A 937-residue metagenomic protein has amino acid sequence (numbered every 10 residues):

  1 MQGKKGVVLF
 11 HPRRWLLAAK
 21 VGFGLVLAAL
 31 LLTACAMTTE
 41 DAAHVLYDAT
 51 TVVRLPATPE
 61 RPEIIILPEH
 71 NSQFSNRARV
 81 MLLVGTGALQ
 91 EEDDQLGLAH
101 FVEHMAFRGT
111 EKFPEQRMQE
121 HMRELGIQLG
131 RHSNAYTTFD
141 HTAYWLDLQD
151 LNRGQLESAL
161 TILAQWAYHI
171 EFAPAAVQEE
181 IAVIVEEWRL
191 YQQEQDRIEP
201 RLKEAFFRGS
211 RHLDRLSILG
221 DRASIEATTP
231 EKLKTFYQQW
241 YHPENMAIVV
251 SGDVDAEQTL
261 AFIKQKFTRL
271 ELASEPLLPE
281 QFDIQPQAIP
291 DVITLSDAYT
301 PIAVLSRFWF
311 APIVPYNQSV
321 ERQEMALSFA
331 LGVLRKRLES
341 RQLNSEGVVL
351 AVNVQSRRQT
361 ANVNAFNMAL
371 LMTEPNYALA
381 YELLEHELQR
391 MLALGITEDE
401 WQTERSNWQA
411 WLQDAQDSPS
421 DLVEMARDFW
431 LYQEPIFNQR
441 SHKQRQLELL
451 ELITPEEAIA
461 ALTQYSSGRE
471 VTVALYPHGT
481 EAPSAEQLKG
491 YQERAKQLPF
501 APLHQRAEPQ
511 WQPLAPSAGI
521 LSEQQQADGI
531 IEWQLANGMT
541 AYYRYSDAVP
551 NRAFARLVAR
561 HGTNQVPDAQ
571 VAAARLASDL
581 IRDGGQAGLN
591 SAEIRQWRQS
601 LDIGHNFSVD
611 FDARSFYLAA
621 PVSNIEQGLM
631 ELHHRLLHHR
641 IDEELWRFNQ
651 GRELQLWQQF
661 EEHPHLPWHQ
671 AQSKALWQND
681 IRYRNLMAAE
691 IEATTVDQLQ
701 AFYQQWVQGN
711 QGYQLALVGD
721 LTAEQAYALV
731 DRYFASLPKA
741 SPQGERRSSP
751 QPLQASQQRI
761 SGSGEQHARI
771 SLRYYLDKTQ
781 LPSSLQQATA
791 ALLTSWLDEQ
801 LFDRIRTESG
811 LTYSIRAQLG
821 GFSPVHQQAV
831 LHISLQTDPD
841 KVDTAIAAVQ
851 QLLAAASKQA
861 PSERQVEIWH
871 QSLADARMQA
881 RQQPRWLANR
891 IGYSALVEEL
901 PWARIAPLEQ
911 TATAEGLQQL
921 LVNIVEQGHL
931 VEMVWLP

Functional and structural regions predicted by a protein language model:
M1-L17: N-terminal secretory signal peptides that target proteins for export/translocation
K20-T33: Bacterial N-terminal signal peptides
A36-T39, P56, H121-L277, S345-P513 (+2 more regions): Charge-rich, well-structured scaffold segments of protease-associated domains
V45-S75, E523-P550: N- or domain-start disorder-to-order transition segments that initiate the globular core
T58-R61, E69-S72, L83-G87, T110-E111 (+19 more regions): Solvent-exposed coil/turn segments that connect beta secondary-structure elements in extracytoplasmic/periplasmic
H70-F74, S133-T138, L295-T300, R357-A361 (+4 more regions): Short glycine/proline-enriched loop/turn "hinge" motifs that connect secondary-structure elements and lie
S72, L277-S340, A369, M425 (+4 more regions): His/Glu-based metal-binding/catalytic segments typifying zinc-dependent metallopeptidases
F74-D147, R215-L219, G332-V363, L557-A619 (+3 more regions): M16/MPP (pitrilysin/insulinase) zinc-metallopeptidase core fold and M16-derived inactive scaffolds
